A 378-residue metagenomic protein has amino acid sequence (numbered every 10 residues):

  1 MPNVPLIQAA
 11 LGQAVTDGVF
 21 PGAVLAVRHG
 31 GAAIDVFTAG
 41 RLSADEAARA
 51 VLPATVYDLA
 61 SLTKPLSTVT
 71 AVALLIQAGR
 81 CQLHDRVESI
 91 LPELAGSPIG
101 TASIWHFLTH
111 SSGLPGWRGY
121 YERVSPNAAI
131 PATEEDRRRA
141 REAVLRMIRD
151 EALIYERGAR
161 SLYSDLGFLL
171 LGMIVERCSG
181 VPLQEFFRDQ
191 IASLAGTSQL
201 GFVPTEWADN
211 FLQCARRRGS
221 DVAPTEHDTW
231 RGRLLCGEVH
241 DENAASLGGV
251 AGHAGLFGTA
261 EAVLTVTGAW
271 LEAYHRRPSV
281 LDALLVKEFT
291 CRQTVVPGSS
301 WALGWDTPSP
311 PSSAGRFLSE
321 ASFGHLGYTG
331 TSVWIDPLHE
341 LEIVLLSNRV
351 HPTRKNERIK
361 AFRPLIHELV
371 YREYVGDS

Functional and structural regions predicted by a protein language model:
P2-L59, R80, R146, D241 (+1 more regions): Short, conserved catalytic-motif segment at the N-terminal edge
N3, I7, L59, T63 (+8 more regions): Hydrophobic (often cysteine-bearing) scaffold residues that line and stabilize catalytic clefts of nucleotide/cofactor
Q13-A26, E46-H106, Y155-L166, A251-A254: Short active-site loop at a secondary-structure junction that contains or immediately precedes the catalytic residue(s)
D35-F37, V333-W334, E340-R349: Short, well-ordered beta-strand elements
S97-E320: Short, surface-exposed loop or secondary-structure junction motifs that flank catalytic or metal-binding residues
G249-G255, S322-W334, N348-T353: Glycine-rich phosphate/pyrophosphate-binding beta-alpha loops
E272-H275, L281-Q293, P310, P352-S378: Short, gly/Ser/Thr-rich active-site loops of penicillin-recognizing serine hydrolases
